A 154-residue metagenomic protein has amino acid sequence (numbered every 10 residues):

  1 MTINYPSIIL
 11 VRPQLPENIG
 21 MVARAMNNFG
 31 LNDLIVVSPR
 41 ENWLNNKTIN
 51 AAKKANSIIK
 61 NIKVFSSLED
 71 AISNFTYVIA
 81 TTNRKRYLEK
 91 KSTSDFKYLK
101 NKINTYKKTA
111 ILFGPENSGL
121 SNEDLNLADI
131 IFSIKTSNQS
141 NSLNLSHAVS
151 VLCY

Functional and structural regions predicted by a protein language model:
M1-Y154: Post-transcriptional modification and biogenesis factors for structured RNAs of the translation apparatus
